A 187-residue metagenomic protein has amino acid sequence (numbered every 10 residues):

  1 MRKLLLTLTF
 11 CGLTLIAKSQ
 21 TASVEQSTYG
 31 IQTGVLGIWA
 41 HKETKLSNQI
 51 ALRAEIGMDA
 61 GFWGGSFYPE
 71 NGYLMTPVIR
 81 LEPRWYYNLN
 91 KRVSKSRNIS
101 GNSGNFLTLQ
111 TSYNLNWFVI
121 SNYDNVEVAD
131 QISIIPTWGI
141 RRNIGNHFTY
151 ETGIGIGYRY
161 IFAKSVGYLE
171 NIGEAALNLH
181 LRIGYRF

Functional and structural regions predicted by a protein language model:
M1-E25, I183, F187: Bacterial Sec-dependent N-terminal signal peptides
Q20-Q26, Q49, N88-G104, I144-F148: Short loop/turn motifs that connect adjacent beta-strands in outer-membrane beta-barrel proteins
T21-L74: Start-of-domain marker
S23-S27, G34-L36, Y73-I79, V128-I134 (+1 more regions): Residues that define the transmembrane beta-barrel architecture of outer-membrane proteins
S27-I31, L52-I56, I79-L81, S103-T111 (+3 more regions): Transmembrane beta-strands of outer-membrane beta-barrel proteins
T33-G37, I56-F62, W85-Y87, T111-W117 (+3 more regions): Transmembrane beta-strands of outer-membrane beta-barrel pores
F62-Y73, Y113-A129, I161-G173: Flexible, solvent-exposed loop segments that connect beta-strands
P77-R92, A175-F187: Outer-membrane beta-barrel "beta-signal"
